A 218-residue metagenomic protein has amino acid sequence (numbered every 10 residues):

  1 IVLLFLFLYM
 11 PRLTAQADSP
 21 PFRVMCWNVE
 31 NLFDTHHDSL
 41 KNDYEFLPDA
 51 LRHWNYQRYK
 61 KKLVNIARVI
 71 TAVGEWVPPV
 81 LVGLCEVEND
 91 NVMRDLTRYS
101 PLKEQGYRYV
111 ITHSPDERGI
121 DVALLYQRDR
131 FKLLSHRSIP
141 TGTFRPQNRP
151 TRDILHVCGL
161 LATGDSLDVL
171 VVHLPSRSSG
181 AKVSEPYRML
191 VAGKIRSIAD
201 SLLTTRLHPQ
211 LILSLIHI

Functional and structural regions predicted by a protein language model:
I1-S19: Bacterial Sec-dependent N-terminal signal peptides
T14-E104, V110-I120, A192-G193: N-terminal, active-site-proximal structural segment of metallo-dependent hydrolase catalytic domains
R23-C26, V80-C85, V110, A123-L124 (+3 more regions): Structural recognition of the beta-strand scaffold that forms the well-ordered cores of secreted hydrolase catalytic
R23-N31, S135-R137, S166-S176: Active-site-proximal beta-strand elements of phosphoester/diester hydrolases
L40-D43, A162, L170-S184: Active-site His/acidic residue clusters
V87-S166, L174: Structured beta-strand-rich core segments of catalytic domains in phosphoester-bond hydrolases
E185-L207: A long, amphipathic alpha-helix that forms part of the scaffold/cap immediately adjacent to metal-dependent active
H217-I218: Conserved small/polar residues in nucleotide/adenosyl-binding loops
